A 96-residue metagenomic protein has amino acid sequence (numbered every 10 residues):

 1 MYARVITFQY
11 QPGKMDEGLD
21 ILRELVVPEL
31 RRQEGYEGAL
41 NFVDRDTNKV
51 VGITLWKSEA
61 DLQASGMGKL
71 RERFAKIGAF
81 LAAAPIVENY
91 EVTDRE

Functional and structural regions predicted by a protein language model:
M1-Y2, T7-Q9, E37-K49, A75-E96: Glycine-rich beta-strand-turn "strand-cap" elements at beta-sheet edges
Q9-D20: Short, surface-exposed ligand-recognition loops at beta-strand->loop->(often short) alpha-helix junctions that present
Q11-G13, K57-E59, D94: Short coil/turn motifs at secondary-structure junctions
M15-E17, D61-Q63, E96: Intrinsically disordered, low-complexity acidic/polar segments
D20-I21, L40: Short, 15-30-residue, compositionally biased linear elements with alpha-helical propensity or flexible coil
E24-E37, L55-V87: An amphipathic, aromatic/His-enriched active-site/gating alpha helix that lines ligand/cofactor pockets
